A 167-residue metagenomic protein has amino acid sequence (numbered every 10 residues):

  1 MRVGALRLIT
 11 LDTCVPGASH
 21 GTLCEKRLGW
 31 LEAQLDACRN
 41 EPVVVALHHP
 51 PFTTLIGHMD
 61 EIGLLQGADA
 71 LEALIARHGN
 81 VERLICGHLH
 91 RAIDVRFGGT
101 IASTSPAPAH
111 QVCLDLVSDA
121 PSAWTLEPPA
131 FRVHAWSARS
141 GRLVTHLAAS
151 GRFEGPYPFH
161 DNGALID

Functional and structural regions predicted by a protein language model:
R2, T10-D12, V133-A135: Short, well-ordered beta-strand micro-motif
R2-A5, E127: Short Pro/Gly-enriched coil loops immediately N-terminal to beta-strands
V3-G4, R96-G98, S137-R139: Structural motif
A5-V15, V44-A46, T100-P106, T145-A148: Active-site-proximal beta-strand elements of phosphoester/diester hydrolases
T13-C14, L55-M59, L114-V117: Short acidic, glycine/proline-rich loop/turn micro-motifs
C14-P16, P50-F52, H90-R91, P108-H110 (+1 more regions): Short, solvent-exposed loop/turn segments at secondary-structure junctions
H20-I101, T125, A130-V133, L143 (+1 more regions): His/acidic metal-ligating clusters that form di-metal
T104-D167: Acidic, His/Gly-rich catalytic cores of divalent-metal-dependent hydrolytic chemistry
